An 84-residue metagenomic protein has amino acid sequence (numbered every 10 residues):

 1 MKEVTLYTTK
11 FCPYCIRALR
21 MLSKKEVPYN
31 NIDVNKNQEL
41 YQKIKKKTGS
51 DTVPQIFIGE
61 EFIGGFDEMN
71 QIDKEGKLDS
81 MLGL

Functional and structural regions predicted by a protein language model:
M1-P28: Local sequence-structure signature of Cys/Sec-based thiol-disulfide redox active-site neighborhoods
Y7-P13, N35, D51, M69: Residue-level signal for short amphipathic helical patches enriched in basic/charged and nearby hydrophobic residues
P13, E39, G64: Short alpha-helical
V34-S50, M81-L84: Thioredoxin-like thiol-disulfide oxidoreductase module
T48-F57, D67: Structural micro-motif
I58-L84: Non-catalytic, surface beta->alpha helical segment in thiol-disulfide oxidoreductase systems
